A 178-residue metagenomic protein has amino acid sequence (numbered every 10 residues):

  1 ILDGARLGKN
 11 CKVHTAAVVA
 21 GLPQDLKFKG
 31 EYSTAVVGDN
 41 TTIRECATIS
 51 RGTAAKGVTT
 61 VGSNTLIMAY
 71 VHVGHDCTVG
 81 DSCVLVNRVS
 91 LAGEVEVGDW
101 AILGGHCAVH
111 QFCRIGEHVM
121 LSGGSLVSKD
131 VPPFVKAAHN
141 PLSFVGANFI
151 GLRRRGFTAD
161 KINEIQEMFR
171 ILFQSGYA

Functional and structural regions predicted by a protein language model:
I1-S143: Structural signal for interior beta-strand "rungs" in well-ordered beta-sheet cores of soluble enzyme domains
P141-A159: SDR active-site lid
R154-A178: An accessory alpha-helical subdomain
